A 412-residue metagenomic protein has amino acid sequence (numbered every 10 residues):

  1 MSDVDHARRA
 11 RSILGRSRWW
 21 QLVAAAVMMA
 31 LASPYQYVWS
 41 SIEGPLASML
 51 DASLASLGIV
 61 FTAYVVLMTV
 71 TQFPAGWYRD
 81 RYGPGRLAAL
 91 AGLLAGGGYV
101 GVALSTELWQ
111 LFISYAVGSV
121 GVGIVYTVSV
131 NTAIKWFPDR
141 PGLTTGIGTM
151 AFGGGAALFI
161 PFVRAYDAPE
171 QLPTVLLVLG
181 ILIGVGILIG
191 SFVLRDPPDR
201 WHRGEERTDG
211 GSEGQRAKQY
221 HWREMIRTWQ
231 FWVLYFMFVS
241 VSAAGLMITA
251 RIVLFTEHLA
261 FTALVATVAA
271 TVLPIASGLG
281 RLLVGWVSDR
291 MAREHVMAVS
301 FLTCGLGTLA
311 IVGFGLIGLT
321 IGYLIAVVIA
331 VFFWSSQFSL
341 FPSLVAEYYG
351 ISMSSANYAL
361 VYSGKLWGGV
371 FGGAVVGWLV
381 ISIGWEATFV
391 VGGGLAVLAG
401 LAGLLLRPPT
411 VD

Functional and structural regions predicted by a protein language model:
W39-E43, H221-W286: Extracytoplasmic gate region of multi-pass secondary transporters
L46-A47, Y78-R79, L158-Q171, T256-E257 (+2 more regions): Interfacial helix-cap and linker-helix signal at transmembrane-aqueous boundaries of multi-pass secondary transporters
D51, G83, L104-W109, G121 (+3 more regions): Helix-breaking motifs and short loop linkers at transmembrane-helix boundaries and internal kinks in secondary membrane
V70-W109: Conserved MFS/SLC helix-loop-helix module at the cytosolic interface between two early adjacent transmembrane helices
I124-F137, P141-T145, S336-G350: Intracellular juxtamembrane helix-capping segments at the cytosolic ends of symmetry-related transmembrane helices
D139, I147-D199: Helix-loop-helix hairpin linking two adjacent transmembrane segments in secondary transporters
I147, A156, A346-W385, G392-G393: A late C-terminal transmembrane helix in Major Facilitator Superfamily
G245-M247, F261, V265, A269-L344: C-terminal transmembrane helical hairpin of 12-TM major facilitator-type secondary transporters
